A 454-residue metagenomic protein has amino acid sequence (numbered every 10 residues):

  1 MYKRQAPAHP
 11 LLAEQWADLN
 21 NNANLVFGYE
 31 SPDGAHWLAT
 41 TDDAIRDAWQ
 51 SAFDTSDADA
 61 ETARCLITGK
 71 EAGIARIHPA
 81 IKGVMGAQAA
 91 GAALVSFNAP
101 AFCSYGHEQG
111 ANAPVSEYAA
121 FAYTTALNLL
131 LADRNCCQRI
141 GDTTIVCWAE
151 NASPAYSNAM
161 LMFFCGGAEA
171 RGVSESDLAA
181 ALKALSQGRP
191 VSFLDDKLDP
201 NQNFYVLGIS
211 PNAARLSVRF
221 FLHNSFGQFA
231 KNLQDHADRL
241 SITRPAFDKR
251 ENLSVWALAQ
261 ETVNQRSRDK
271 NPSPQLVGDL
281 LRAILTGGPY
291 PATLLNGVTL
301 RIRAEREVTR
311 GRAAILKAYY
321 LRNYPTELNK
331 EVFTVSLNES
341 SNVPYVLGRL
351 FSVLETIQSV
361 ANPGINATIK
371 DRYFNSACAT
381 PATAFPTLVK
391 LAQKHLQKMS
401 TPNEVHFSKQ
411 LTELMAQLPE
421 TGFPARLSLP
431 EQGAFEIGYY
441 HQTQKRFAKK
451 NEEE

Functional and structural regions predicted by a protein language model:
M1-S51, T55-S56, A72-E454: Extended alpha-helical scaffolding segments
D57-A63: Short metal-coordination and nucleic-acid-contact micro-motifs, chiefly zinc-binding Cys/His arrays
T68: Short Cys/His-rich metal-coordination motifs, predominantly Zn2+-binding knuckles/fingers
